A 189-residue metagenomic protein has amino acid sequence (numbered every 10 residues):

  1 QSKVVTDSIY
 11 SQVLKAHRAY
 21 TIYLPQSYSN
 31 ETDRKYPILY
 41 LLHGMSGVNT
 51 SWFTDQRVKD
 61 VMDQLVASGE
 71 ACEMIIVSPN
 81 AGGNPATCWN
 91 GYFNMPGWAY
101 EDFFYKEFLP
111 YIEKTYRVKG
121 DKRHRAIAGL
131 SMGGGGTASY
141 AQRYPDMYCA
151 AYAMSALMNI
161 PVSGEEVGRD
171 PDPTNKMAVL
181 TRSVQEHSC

Functional and structural regions predicted by a protein language model:
Q1-C189: Non-catalytic cap/lid and distal C-terminal segments of serine-dependent acyl enzymes
